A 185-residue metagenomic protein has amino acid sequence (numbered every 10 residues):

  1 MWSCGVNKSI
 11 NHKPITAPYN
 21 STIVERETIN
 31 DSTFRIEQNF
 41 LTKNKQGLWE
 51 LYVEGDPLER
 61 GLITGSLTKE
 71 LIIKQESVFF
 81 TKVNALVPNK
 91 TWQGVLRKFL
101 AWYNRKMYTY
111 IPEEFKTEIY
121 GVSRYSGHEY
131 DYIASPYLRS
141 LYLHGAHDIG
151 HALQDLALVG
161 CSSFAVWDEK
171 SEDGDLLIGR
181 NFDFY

Functional and structural regions predicted by a protein language model:
M1-W2: Sec-dependent bacterial lipoprotein signal peptides
G5-Y185: N-terminal mature-domain region immediately after signal-peptide cleavage in secreted/organellar precursors
